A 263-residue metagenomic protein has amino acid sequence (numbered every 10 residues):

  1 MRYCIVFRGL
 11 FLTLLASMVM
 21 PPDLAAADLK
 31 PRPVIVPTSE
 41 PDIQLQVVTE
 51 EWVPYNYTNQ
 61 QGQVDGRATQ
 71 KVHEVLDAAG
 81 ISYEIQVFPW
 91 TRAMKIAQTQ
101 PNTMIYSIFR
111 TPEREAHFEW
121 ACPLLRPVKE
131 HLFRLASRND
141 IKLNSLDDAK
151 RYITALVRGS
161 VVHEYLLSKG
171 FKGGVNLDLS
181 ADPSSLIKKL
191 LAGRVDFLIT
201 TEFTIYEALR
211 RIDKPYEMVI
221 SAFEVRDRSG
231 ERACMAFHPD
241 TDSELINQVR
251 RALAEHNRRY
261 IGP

Functional and structural regions predicted by a protein language model:
G9-P21: Bacterial N-terminal signal peptides
L29-H117, L179-S180: Extracytoplasmic small-molecule ligand-binding "clamshell" domains of the periplasmic binding protein/Venus flytrap
T49-E51, P127-E130, K214-R250: Periplasmic-binding protein-like
E51-V53, Q60-D65, R110, L135-D140 (+4 more regions): Short coil/turn segments
G66-A78, R138, R151-Y152, S160 (+1 more regions): Extended ligand-binding regions for polar small-molecule ligands
Q70-I81, L146-K150, G159-A181, L209-Y216 (+1 more regions): Ligand-binding cleft/hinge of the Venus flytrap
H73, Q86-D148, A222-S229: Acidic, polar ligand-binding/catalytic clefts
T91-T103, S184-T204, R211: Short helices/loops that flank or line small-molecule/ion binding pockets
